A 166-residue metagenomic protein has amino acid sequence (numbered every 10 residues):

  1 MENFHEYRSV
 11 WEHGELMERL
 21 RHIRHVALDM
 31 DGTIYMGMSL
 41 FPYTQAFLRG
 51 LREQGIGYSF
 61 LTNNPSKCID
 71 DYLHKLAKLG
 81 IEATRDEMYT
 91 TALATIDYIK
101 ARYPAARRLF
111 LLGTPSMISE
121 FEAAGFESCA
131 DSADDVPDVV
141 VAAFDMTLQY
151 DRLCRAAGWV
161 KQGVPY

Functional and structural regions predicted by a protein language model:
M1-M30, I34-Y166: HAD-like aspartate-dependent phosphatase fold
